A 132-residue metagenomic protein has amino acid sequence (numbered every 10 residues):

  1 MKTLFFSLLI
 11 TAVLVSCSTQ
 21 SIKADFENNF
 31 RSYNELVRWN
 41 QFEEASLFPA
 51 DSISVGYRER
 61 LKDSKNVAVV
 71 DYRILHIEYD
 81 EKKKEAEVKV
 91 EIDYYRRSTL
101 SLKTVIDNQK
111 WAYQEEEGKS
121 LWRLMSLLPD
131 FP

Functional and structural regions predicted by a protein language model:
L4-L14: Sec-dependent N-terminal signal peptides
I22-R38: Short, aromatic-enriched amphipathic alpha-helices that serve as compact interaction elements
E27-N29, F42-E87: Short solvent-exposed beta->alpha transition segments
N34-R38, F42, L47-S54, D93-Y94 (+1 more regions): Sec-exported extracytoplasmic/periplasmic mature domains
E81-P132: Exposed beta-sheet edge and beta->alpha loop/turn motif
